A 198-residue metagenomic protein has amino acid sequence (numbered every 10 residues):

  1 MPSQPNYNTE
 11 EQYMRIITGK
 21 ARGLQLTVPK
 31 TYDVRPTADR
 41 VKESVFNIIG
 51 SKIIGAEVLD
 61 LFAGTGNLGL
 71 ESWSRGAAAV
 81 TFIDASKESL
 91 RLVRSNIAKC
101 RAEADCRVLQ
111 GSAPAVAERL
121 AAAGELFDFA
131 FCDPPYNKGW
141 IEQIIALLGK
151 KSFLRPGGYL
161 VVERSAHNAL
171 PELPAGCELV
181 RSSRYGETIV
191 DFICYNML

Functional and structural regions predicted by a protein language model:
P2-L198: Class I S-adenosyl-L-methionine-dependent methyltransferase catalytic core
